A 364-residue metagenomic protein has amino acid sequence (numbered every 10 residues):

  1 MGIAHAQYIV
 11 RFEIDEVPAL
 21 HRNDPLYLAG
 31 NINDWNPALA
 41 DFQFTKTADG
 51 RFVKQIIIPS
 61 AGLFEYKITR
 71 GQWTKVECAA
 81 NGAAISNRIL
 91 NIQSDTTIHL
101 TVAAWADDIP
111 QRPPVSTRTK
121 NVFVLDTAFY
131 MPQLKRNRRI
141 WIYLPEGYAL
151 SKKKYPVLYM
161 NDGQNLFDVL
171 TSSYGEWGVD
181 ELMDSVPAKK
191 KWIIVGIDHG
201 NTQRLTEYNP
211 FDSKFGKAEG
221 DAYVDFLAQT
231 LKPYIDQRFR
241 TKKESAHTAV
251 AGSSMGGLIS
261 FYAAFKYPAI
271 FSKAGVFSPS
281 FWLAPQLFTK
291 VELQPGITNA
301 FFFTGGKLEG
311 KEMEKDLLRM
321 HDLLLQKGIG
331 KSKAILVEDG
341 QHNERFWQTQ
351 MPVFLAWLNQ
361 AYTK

Functional and structural regions predicted by a protein language model:
M1-R11, F303: Bacterial Sec-dependent N-terminal signal peptides
I9, A19-A61, G71-Q93, D126: Aromatic-rich carbohydrate-binding modules that target alpha-glucans
G82-Y155: A domain-start/cap signature at the N-terminus of enzymes
Q164-V224: Active-site machinery of serine-nucleophile hydrolases
P210-S253: Gly/Ser-rich "nucleophile elbow"/oxyanion-hole loop immediately N-terminal to the catalytic nucleophile in hydrolases
Q237, E244-G296: Primarily recognizes the serine-hydrolase "nucleophile elbow" in alpha/beta-hydrolase and SGNH/GDSL folds
T304, G310-K364: C-terminal catalytic histidine-bearing segment of alpha/beta-hydrolase fold enzymes
